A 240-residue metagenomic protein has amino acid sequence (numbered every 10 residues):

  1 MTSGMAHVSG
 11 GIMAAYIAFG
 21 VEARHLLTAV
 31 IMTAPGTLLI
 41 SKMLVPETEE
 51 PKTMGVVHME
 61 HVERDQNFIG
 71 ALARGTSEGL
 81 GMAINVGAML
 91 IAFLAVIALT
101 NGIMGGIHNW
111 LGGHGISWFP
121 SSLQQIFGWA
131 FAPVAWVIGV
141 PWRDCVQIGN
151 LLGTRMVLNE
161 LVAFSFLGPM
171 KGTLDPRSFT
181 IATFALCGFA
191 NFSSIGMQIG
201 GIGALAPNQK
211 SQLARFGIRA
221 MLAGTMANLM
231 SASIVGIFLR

Functional and structural regions predicted by a protein language model:
M1-L44, Q209-M230: Membrane-core helix-loop-helix motifs of multi-pass transport proteins
V8, R155-R240: C-terminal transmembrane helix pair
S9-I12, A83-L99, I103, G188 (+4 more regions): Hydrophobic alpha-helical segments of membrane proteins
L27, I31-L39, M43, G79 (+6 more regions): Hydrophobic transmembrane alpha-helical segments of multi-pass transport and channel proteins
I31-M82: Long, contiguous bundles of hydrophobic transmembrane helices that form the permeation core of multi-pass
H61, D65, I69-A73, F127 (+3 more regions): Alpha-helical membrane-protein architecture signal
N67-A83, G105-G112, A206-I218: Hydrophobic, small-residue-rich membrane helices and short re-entrant helix-turn-helix hairpins that build
S77-K171: Transmembrane helical segments that form the transport core of multi-pass membrane transport proteins
